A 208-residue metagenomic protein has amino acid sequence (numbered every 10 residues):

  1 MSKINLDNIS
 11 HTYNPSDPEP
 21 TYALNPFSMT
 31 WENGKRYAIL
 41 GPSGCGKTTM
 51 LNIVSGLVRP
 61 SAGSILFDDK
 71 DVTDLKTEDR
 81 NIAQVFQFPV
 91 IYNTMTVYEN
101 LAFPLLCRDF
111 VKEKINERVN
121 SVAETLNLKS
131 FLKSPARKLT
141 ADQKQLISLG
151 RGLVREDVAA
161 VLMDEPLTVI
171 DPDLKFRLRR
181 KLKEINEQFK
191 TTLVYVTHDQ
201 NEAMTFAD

Functional and structural regions predicted by a protein language model:
L40-P42: The feature captures the beta-strand-to-loop junction immediately N-terminal to the Walker
S55: Helix-to-loop junction immediately C-terminal to a conserved catalytic motif
G63-D71: Conserved ABC transporter NBD signature motif
D71, L106, E113-F131, K183-E184: Conserved ABC ATPase "signature" region
D74, P135-L139, Q143-Q145: Conserved ABC ATPase signature
M95-P104: Short coil-to-helix segment of the ABC ATPase nucleotide-binding domain corresponding to the Q-loop/switch region
L132, L153-V154, V161: ABC ATPase C-loop
L149-G150: Hydrophobic anchor residue at the start of the ABC signature
